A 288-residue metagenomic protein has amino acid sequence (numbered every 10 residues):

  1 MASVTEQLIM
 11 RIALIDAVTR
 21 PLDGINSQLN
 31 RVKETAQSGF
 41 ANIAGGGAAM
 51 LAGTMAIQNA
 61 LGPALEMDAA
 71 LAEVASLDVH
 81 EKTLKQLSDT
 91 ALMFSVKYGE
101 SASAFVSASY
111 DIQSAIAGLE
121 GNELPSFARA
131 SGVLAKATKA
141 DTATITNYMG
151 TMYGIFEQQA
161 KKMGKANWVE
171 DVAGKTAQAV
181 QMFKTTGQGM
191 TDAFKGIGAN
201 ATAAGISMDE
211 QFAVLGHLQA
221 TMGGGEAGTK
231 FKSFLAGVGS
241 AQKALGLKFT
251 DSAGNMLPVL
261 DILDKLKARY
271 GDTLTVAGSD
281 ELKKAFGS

Functional and structural regions predicted by a protein language model:
M1-A64: Low-complexity, glycine/alanine-rich, low-charge segments that are largely flexible
L14, L29, G47-K97, S107-A115 (+5 more regions): Small-residue helix-packing and pore-constriction motifs in hydrophobic alpha-helices
L22-D23, S27-E34, A253-M256, L260 (+1 more regions): Compositionally biased, low-complexity segments of secreted and virulence-associated proteins that act as
G121-N122: Short coil/turn and helix-start
G225: Ligand/cofactor pocket segment of small-molecule handling proteins
D261-S288: Hydrophobic, often aromatic-rich secondary-structure segments at membrane interfaces
